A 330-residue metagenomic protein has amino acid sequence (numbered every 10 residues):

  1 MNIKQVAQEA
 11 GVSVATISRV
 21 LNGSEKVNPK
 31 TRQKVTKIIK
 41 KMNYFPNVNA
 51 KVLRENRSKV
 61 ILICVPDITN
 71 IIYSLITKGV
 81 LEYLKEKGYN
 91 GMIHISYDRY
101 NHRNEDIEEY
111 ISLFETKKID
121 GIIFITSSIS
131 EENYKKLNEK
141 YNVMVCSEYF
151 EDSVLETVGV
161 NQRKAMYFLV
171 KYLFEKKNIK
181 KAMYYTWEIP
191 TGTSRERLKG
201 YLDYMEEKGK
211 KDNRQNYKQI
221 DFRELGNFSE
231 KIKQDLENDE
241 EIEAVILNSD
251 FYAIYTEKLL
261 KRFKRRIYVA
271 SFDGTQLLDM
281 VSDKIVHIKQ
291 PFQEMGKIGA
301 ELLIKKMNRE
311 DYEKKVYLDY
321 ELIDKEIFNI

Functional and structural regions predicted by a protein language model:
M1-S58, I72: N-terminal helix-turn-helix DNA-binding module of bacterial transcription factors
T16-R19, L53-I72, L173, K181-E188: Short beta-strand segments enriched in small/hydrophobic residues
K59-K171, Q234-E237, E241: Alpha-helical recognition/docking segments in bacterial nutrient-uptake and carbohydrate-utilization systems
I72-E86, A165-L169, G192-K211, Y255 (+2 more regions): Short, solvent-exposed amphipathic alpha-helices that sit in or adjacent to ligand/effector-binding or catalytic
L84-D98, Y184, L202-F228: Short beta-strand elements in bilobed, periplasmic/extracellular small-molecule ligand-binding domains
E156-Y184, K199, L225-K233, A253 (+1 more regions): Hydrophobic alpha-helical segments within soluble ligand-binding/sensing domains
L169-K210, E310-I330: An alpha-beta-alpha
K233-I330: Flexible loop/turn connectors
